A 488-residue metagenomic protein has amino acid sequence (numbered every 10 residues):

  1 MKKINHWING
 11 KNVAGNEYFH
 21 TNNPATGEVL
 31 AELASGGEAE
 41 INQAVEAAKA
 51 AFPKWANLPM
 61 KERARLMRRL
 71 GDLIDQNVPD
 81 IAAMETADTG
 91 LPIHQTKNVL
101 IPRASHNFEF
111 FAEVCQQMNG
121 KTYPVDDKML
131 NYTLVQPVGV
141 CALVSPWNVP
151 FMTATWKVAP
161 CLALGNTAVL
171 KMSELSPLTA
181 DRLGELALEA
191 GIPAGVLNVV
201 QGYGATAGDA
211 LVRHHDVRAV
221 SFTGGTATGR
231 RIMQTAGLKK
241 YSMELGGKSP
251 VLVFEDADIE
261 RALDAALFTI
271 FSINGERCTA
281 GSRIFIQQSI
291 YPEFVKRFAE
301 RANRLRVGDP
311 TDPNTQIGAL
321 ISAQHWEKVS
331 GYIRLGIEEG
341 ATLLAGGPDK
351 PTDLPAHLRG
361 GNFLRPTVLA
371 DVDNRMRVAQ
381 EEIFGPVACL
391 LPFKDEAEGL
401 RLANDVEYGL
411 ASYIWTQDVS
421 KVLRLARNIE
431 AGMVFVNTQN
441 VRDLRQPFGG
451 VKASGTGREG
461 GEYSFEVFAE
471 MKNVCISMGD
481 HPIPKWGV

Functional and structural regions predicted by a protein language model:
M1-T26: Hydrophobic face of amphipathic alpha-helices that form TPR/SEL1-like repeat modules and related alpha-solenoid
P24-T89, S289: N-terminal alpha-helical segment of soluble enzymes
T26-E32, V217, L252, R306 (+2 more regions): Conserved C-terminal structural/oligomerization subdomain of aldehyde/semialdehyde dehydrogenase
V29-G36, A51-N57, L143, V251-F254 (+5 more regions): Short, well-ordered beta-strand elements within core beta-sheets of diverse protein domains
E46, R68-P79, I93-M118: Long amphipathic alpha-helix in the N-terminal Rossmann-like dinucleotide-binding domain of NAD(P)-dependent
G120-R261, F393: Rossmann-like NAD(P) dinucleotide-binding subdomain of oxidoreductase/dehydrogenase enzymes
T167-V169, L343, M433: A short hydrophobic/small-residue beta-strand
A227-D373, V436, I483-P484: ALDH superfamily catalytic-core signature
